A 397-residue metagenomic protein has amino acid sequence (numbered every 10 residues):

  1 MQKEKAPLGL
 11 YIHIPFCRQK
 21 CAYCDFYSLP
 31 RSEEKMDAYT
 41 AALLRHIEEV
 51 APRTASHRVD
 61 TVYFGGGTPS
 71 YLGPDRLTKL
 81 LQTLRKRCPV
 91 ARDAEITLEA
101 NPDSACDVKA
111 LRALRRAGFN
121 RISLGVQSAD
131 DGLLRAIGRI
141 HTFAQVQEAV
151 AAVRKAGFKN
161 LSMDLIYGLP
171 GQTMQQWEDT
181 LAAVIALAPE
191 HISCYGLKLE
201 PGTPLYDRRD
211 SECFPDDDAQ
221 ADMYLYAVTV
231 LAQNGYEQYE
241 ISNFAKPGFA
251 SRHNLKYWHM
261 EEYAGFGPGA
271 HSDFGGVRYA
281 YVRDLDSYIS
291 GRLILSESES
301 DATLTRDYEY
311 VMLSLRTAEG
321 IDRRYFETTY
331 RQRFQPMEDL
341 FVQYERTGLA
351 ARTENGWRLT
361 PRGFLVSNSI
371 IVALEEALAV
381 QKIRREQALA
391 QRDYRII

Functional and structural regions predicted by a protein language model:
M1-L8, R18, R45, I383-R385: Flexible, acidic/Gly-rich N-terminal and inter-domain linker regions that tether and position cofactor-handling modules
K5-G9, S28-R53, H57-Q332, A390-I397: C-terminal scaffold of the Radical SAM
I12: Conserved N-terminal Rossmann-fold NAD(P)-binding element of oxidoreductases
P15-F26: Local cysteine-cluster metal-coordination motifs and their immediate loop/turn environment, predominantly Fe-S cluster
R331-Q343: Short amphipathic alpha-helical interaction segments
R346-N355: A short, conserved structural fragment
G356-T360: Minor-groove-contacting beta-hairpin "wing" of winged helix-turn-helix DNA-binding domains
F364-I397: Short, amphipathic alpha-helical interaction segments positioned at domain boundaries
